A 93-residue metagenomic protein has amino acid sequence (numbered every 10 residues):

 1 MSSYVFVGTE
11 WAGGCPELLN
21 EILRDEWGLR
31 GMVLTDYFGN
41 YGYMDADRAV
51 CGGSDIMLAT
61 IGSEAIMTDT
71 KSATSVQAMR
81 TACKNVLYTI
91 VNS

Functional and structural regions predicted by a protein language model:
M1-S93: Glycoside hydrolase catalytic-domain context in secreted enzymes
